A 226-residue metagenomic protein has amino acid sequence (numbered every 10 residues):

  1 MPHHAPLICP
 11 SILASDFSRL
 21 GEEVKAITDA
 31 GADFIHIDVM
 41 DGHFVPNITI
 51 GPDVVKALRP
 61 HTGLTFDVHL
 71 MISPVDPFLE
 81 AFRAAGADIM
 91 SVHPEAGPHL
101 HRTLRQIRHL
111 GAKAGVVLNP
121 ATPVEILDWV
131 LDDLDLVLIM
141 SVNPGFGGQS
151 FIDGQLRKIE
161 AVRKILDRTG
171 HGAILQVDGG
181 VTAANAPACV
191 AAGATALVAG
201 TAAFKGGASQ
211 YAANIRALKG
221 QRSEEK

Functional and structural regions predicted by a protein language model:
M1-A14, G21-E22: N-terminal amphipathic alpha-helix/helix-capping segment at the start of soluble metabolic enzymes
P6-S11, I35-I37, L58, F66-L70 (+5 more regions): Hydrophobic faces of well-ordered beta-strands that scaffold small-molecule active sites in alpha/beta enzyme cores
L20, I27, D38, F82 (+6 more regions): Conserved, mostly hydrophobic/aromatic
V24, D76-A84, T122-L134, G179-L197: Catalytic cores of alpha/beta
D41-Q106: N-terminal active-site wall of soluble small-molecule enzyme domains
D41-T49, D53, P120, V130 (+3 more regions): Glycine/Thr-rich beta-alpha phosphate-binding loop at enzyme active sites
M90-H99, L138-S150, A192-N214: Glycine-rich phosphate-binding active-site loops on the catalytic face of alpha/beta enzymes
I107, V190, F204-K226: C-terminal helical cap(s) of enzyme catalytic domains, especially alpha/beta-barrels
